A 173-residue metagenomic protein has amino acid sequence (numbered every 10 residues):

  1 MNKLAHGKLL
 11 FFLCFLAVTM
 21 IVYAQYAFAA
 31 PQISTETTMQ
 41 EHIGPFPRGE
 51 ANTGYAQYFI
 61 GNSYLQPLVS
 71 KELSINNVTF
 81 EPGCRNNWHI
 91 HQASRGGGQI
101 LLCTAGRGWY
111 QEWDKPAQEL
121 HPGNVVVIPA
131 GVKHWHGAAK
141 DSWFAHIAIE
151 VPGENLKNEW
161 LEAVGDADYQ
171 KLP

Functional and structural regions predicted by a protein language model:
N2-L13: Bacterial N-terminal signal peptides that target proteins for export
F11-Y23: Bacterial N-terminal signal peptides
Y26-N76, N87, K157-P173: A short, N-terminal "cap"/entry segment at the start of jelly-roll beta-barrel domains of the cupin/DSBH fold
L65-P67, I75-T79, I100, A117 (+2 more regions): Conserved hydrophobic/aromatic beta-strand scaffold that supports enzyme active sites
N76-S94: Conserved short histidine dyad/triad with adjacent acidic residue
R85, R95-P122, V132: A short beta-strand-loop-beta hairpin characteristic of the jelly-roll/cupin
A130-K157: Ligand-binding loop in jelly-roll beta-barrel domains
